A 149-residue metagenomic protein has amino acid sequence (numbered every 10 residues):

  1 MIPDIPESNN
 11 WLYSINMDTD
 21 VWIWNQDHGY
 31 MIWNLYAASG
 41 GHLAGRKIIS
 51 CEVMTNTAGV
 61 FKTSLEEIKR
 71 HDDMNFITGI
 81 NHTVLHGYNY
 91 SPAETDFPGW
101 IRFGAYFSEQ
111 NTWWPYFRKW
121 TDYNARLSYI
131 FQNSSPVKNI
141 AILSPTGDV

Functional and structural regions predicted by a protein language model:
M1-P6, W11-V149: Carbohydrate-binding surfaces of carbohydrate-active enzymes
